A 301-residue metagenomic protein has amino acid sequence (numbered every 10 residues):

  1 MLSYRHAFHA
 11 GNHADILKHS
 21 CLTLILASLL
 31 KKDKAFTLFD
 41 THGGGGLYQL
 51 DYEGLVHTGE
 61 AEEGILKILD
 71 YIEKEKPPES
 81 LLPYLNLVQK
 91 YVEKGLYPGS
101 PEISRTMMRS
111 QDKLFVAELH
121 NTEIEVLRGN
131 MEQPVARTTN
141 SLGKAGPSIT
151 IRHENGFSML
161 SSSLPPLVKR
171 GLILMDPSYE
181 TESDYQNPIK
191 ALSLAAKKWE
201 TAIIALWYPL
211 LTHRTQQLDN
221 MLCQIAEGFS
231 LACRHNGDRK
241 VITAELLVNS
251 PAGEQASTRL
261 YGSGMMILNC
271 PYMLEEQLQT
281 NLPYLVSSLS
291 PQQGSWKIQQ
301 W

Functional and structural regions predicted by a protein language model:
M1-W301: Class I S-adenosyl-L-methionine-dependent methyltransferase catalytic core
